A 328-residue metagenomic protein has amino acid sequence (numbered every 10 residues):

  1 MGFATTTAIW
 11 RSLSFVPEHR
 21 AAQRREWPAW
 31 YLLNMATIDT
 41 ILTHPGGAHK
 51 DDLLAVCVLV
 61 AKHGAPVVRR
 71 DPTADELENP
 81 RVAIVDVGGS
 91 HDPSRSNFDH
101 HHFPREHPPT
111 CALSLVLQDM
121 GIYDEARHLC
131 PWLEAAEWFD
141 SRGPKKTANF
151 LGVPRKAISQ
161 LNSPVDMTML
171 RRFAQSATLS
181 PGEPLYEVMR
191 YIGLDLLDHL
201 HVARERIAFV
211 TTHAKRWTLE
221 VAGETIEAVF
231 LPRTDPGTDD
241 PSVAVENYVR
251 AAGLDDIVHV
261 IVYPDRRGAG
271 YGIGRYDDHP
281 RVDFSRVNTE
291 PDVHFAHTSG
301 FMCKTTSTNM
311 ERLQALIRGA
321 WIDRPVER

Functional and structural regions predicted by a protein language model:
M1-N34: N-terminal amphipathic/basic-hydrophobic helices that include classical n-h-c signal peptides and signal-anchor
G2, S14, A22, G121 (+7 more regions): Short, flexible coil/linker elements and helix-boundary hinge sites characteristic of intrinsically disordered
W10, P28-Q175, L179, P236-I257 (+1 more regions): Replace "Mg2+/Mn2+-dependent" with "divalent metal-dependent
R142-P236: Hydrophobic, aromatic-enriched interface-forming segments
